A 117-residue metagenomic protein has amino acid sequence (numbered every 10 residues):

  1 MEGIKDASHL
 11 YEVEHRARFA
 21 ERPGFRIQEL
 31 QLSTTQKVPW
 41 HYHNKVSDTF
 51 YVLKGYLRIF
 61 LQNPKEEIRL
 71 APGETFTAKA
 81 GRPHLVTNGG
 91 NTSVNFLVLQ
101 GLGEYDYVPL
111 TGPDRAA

Functional and structural regions predicted by a protein language model:
M1-E29, P39-W40, P109-A117: A short, N-terminal "cap"/entry segment at the start of jelly-roll beta-barrel domains of the cupin/DSBH fold
R18-A20, L30, V38-H43, L61 (+2 more regions): Short histidine-centered beta-strand/loop micro-motifs that create catalytic or ligand/metal-coordination sites
L32-S33, N44-I59, G101: Short, conserved beta-strand element in jelly-roll/cupin
R58, E66, Y105: Flexible, glycine-rich phosphate/dinucleotide-binding loops and adjacent beta-alpha linkers at cofactor/substrate
P64-A80: Short acidic-glycine-tyrosine-enriched beta hairpin
A80-D106: Ligand-binding loop in jelly-roll beta-barrel domains
